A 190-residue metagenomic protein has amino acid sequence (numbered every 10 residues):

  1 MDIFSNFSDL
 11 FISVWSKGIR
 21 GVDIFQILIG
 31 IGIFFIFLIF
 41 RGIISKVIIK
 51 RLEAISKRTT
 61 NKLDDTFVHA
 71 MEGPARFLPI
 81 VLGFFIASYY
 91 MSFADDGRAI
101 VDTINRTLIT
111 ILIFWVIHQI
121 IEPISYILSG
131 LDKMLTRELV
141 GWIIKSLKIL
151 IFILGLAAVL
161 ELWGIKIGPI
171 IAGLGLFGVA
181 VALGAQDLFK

Functional and structural regions predicted by a protein language model:
M1-I24: Short, strongly hydrophobic alpha-helical membrane anchors
D2-N6, G30-I39, M71-Y90, L108-I120 (+1 more regions): Hydrophobic alpha-helical transmembrane segments of multi-pass integral membrane proteins
I12-K17, M91-A99: Membrane-interface helix termini and inter-helical loops of multi-pass transporters
I24, A94-T107, I165-L176: Membrane-water interface of transmembrane alpha-helices in multipass transporters/channels
I39-T59: Membrane-interface helix-loop junction between the first two transmembrane segments
I44, T60, A87, I121 (+3 more regions): Residue-level signature of catalytic and energy-coupling elements of molecular machines, predominantly ATP/GTP-dependent
R58-A75, A99-I109, L131-I149: Membrane-interface segments at loop-to-transmembrane junctions
H118, Y126-K190: Membrane-bilayer interface helices and TM-boundary transition segments
